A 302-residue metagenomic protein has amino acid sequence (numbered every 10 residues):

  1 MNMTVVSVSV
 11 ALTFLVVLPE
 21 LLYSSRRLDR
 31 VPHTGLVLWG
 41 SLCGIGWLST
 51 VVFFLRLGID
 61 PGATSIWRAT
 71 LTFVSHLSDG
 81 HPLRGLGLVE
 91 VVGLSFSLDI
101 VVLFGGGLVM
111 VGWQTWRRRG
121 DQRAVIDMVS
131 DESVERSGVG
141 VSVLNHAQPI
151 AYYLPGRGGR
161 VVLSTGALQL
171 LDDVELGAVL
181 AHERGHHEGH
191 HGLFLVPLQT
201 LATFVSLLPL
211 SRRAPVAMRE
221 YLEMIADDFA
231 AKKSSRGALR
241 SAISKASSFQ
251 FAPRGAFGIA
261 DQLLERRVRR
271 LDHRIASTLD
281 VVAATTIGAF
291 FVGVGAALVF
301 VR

Functional and structural regions predicted by a protein language model:
M1-F14: Hydrophobic transmembrane alpha-helical segments in integral membrane proteins
M1-M3, G293-R302: Juxtamembrane boundary at the C-terminal end of a transmembrane helix
A11-T13, T286-A296: Single-pass alpha-helical transmembrane signal-anchor segments
V17-L21, G62-S78: Peri-membrane helix termini and adjoining interfacial loops of integral membrane proteins
L18-G35, P61, G93-F96, G107-L195 (+1 more regions): Polar-ligand-bearing catalytic/cofactor-coordination segments of membrane-embedded or membrane-tethered inner-membrane
V31-I45: Loop-to-helix transition at the N-terminal end of transmembrane alpha-helices
L48-V52, R56-G62, S75-R123: Transmembrane alpha-helices and immediately adjacent membrane-cytoplasm interface residues in multi-pass integral
S277-T286: Membrane-interfacial entry segments at the cytosolic side of transmembrane helices
